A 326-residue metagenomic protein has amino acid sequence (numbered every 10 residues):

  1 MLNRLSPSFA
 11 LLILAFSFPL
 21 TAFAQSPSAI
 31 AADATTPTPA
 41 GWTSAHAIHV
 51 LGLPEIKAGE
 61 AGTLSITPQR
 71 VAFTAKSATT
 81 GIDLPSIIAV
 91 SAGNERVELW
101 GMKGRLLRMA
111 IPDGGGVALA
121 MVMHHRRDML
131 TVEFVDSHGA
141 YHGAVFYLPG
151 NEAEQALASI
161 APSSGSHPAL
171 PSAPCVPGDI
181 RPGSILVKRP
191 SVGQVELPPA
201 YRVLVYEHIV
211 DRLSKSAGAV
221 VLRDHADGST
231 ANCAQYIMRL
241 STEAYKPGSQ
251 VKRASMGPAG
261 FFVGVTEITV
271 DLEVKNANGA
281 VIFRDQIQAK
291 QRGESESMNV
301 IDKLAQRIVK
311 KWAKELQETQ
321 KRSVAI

Functional and structural regions predicted by a protein language model:
S8-T21: Bacterial N-terminal signal peptides
Q25-E60, H167-G218, R284-Q288, L316-I326: A structural "domain/chain start" motif
A29-A40, A89-P174: Acidic, Ser/Thr- and proline-rich intrinsically disordered linker/docking segments of eukaryotic scaffolds
E55-S77, R239: Conserved beta-hairpin
Q69-I82, R223-N232: Short aromatic-glycine motifs in intrinsically disordered, low-complexity regions
A75-A78, H142-Y147, P190-A200, Q291-N299: Second-shell loop/turn segments in exported
N94-R127, A226-N278: Surface-exposed short loop/turn segments
F261-T269, K275-T319: Short secondary-structure boundary motifs at beta->alpha junctions and helix caps
